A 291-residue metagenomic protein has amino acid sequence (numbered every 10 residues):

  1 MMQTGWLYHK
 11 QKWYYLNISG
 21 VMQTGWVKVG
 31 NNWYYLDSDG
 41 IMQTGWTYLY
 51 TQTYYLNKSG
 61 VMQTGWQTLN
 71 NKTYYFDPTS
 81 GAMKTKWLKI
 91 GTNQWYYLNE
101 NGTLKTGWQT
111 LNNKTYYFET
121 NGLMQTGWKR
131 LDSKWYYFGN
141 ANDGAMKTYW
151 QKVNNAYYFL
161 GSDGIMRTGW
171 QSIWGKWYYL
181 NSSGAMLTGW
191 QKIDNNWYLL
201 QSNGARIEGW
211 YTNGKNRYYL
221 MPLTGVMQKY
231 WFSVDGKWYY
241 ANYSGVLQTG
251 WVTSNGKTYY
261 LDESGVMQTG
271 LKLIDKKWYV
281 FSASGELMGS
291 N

Functional and structural regions predicted by a protein language model:
M1-N291: Extracellular adhesion/carbohydrate-binding repeat motifs centered on closely spaced tryptophans
